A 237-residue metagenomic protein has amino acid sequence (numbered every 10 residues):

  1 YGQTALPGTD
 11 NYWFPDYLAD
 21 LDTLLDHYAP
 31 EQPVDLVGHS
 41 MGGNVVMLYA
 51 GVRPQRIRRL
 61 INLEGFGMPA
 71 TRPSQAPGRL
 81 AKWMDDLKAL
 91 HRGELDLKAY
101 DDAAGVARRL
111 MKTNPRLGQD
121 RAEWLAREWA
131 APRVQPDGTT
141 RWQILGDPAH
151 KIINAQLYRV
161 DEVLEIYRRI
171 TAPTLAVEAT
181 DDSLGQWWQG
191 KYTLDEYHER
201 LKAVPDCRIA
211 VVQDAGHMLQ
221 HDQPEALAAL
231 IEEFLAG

Functional and structural regions predicted by a protein language model:
Y1-T4, M68, L184, M218: Active-site loop signature of alpha/beta-hydrolase-fold enzymes
Y1-V37, G51, P73-G78, A229: Active-site loop/oxyanion-hole signature of alpha/beta-hydrolase fold enzymes
L18, E31, R56-R58, D206-C207: Core-facing hydrophobic residues within beta-strands of well-ordered domains
G38, G42, V46: Gly/Ala-rich beta-loop-alpha elbow adjacent to hydrolase catalytic centers
G51, R58-D102: Flexible "cap/lid" loop of the alpha/beta hydrolase fold
E94-Q156: Conserved alpha/beta-hydrolase catalytic His-Asp/Glu region
R169-A215: Conserved loop-alpha-helix segment in the C-terminal half of the alpha/beta-hydrolase fold that carries the catalytic
K202-G237: Catalytic active-site module of serine/aspartate enzymes centered on a nucleophile-bearing elbow/loop
